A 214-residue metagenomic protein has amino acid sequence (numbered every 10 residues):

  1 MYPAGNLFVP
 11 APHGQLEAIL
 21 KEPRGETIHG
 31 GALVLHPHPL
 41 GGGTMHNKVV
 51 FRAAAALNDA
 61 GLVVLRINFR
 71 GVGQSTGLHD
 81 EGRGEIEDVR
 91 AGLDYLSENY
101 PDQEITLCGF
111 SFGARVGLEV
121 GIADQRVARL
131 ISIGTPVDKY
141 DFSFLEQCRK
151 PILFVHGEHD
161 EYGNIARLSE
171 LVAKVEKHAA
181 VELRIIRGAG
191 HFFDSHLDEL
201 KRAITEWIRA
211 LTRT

Functional and structural regions predicted by a protein language model:
M1-G30: N-terminal cap/lid segment of alpha/beta-hydrolase-fold proteins
R24-R66: Short, surface-exposed "cap/lid" segments of acyl-processing enzymes
G77, A189-K201: Catalytic histidine-centered segment of alpha/beta-hydrolase-like enzymes
H79-Y100: Alpha/beta-hydrolase active-site loop
G109-G117: Gly/Ala-rich beta-loop-alpha elbow adjacent to hydrolase catalytic centers
C148-R149, F154-H156, D160: Short beta-strand/loop motif that positions the catalytic acidic residue of the alpha/beta-hydrolase fold
E158-G163, H191-F192: Acidic catalytic loop of the alpha/beta-hydrolase fold
A173-F192: Catalytic histidine neighborhood in serine/cysteine hydrolases with alpha/beta-hydrolase-type architecture
